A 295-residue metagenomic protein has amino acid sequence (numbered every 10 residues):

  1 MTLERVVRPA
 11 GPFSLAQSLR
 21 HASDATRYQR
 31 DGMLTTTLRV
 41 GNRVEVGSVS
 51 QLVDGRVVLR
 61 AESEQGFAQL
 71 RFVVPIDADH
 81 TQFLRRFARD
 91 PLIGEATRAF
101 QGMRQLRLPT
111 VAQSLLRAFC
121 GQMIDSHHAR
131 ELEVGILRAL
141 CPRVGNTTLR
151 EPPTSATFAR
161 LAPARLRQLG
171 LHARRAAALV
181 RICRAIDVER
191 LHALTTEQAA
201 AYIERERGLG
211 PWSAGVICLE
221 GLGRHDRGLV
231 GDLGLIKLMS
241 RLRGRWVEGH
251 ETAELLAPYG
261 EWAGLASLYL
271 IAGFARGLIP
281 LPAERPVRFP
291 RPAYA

Functional and structural regions predicted by a protein language model:
M1-A295: HhH-family (HhH-GPD) DNA N-glycosylase catalytic core used in base-excision repair
